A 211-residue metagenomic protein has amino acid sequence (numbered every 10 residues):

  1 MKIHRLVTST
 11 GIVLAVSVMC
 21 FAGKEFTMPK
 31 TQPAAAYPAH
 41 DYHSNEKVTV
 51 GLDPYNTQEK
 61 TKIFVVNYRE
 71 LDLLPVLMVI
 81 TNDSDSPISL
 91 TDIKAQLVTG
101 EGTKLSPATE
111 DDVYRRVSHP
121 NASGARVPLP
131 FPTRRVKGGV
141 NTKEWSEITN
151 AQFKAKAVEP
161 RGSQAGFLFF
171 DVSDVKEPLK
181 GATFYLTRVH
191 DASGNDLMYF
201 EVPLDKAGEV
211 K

Functional and structural regions predicted by a protein language model:
M1-R5: Positively charged n-region of N-terminal signal peptides that target proteins for export
V7-S9, I80: Intrinsically disordered/low-complexity terminal segments and short unstructured peptides
S9-V18: Bacterial N-terminal signal peptides
A22-K211: Conserved functional micro-motifs across diverse proteins
